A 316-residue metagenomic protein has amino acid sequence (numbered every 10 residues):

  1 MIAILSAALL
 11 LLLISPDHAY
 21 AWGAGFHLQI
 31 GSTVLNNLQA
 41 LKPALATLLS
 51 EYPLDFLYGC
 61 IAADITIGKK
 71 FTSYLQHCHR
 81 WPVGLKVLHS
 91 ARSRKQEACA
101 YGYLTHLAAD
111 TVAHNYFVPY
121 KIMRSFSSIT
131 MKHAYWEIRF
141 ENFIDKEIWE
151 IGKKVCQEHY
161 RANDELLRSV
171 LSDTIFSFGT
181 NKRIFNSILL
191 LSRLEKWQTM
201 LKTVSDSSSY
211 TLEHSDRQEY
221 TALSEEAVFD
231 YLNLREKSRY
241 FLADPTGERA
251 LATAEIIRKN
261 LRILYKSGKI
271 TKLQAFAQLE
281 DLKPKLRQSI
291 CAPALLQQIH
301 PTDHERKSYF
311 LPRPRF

Functional and structural regions predicted by a protein language model:
I2-C99, D110-F316: N-terminal leader/auxiliary helical segments
G102-Y103: Alpha-helical transmembrane segments of multi-pass membrane proteins, especially transporters and channels
